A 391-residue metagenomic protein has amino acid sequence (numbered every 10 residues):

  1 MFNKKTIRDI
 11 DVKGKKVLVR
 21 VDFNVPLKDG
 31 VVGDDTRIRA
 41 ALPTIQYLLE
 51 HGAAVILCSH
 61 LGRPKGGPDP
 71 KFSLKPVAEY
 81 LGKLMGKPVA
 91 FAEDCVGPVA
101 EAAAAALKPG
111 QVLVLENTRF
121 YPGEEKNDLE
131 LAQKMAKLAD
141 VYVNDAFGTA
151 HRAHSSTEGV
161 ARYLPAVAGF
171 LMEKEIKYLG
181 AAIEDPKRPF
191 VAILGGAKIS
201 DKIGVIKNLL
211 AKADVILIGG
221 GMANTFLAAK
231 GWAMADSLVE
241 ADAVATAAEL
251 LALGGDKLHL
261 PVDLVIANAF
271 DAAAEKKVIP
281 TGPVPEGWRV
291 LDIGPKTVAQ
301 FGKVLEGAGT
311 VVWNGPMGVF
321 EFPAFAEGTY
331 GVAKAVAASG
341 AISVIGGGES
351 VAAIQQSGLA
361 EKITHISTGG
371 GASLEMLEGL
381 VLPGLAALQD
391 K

Functional and structural regions predicted by a protein language model:
M1-K391: Active-site loop-to-helix "anion-binding N-cap" substructures in soluble metabolic enzymes
